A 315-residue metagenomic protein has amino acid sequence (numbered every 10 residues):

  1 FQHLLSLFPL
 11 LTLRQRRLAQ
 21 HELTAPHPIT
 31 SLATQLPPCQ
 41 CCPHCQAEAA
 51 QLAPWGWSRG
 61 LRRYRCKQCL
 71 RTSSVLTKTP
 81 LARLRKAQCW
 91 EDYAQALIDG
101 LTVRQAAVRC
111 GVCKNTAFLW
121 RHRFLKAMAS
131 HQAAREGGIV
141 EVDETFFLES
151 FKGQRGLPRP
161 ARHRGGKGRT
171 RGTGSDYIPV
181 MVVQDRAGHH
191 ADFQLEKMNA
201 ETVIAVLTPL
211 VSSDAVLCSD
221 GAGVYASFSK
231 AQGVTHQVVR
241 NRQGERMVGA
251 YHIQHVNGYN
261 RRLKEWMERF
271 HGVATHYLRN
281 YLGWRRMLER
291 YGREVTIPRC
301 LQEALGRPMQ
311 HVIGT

Functional and structural regions predicted by a protein language model:
F1-T315: Residue-level recognition of single "structural anchor" positions that define or cap local secondary structure
